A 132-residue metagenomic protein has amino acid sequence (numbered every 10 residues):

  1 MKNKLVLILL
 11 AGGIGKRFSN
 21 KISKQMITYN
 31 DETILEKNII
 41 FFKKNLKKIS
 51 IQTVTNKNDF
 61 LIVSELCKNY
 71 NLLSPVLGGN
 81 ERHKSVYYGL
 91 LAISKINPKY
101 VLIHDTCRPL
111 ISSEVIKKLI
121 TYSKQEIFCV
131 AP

Functional and structural regions predicted by a protein language model:
K2-N3, N97: Short loop/turn elements that form and flank the Walker-type P-loop nucleotide-binding site in RecA-like NTPase cores
N3-F60: N-terminal glycine-rich phosphate-binding loop and ensuing alpha1 helix
L10, V54-T55, L77-G78, I103 (+1 more regions): Small/polar loops that bind or transfer phosphate-bearing groups
I22-Q25, L66-N69, L90-L91, V115-L119: Short, glycine/charged-enriched secondary-structure capping and boundary segments
K24-T28, G78, V101: Catalytic tyrosine of NAD(P)H-dependent dehydrogenase/reductases that use a Tyr as the general acid/base
M26, P75, F128-C129: Conserved beta-strand scaffold positions in the cores of enzyme catalytic domains, especially in NTP/NDP-utilizing
L35-P98: Conserved N-terminal catalytic core of the sugar/cofactor nucleotidyltransferase
E81-P132: Conserved beta-loop-beta/alpha segment of the NTase-like Rossmann-fold superfamily that binds/positions NTPs
